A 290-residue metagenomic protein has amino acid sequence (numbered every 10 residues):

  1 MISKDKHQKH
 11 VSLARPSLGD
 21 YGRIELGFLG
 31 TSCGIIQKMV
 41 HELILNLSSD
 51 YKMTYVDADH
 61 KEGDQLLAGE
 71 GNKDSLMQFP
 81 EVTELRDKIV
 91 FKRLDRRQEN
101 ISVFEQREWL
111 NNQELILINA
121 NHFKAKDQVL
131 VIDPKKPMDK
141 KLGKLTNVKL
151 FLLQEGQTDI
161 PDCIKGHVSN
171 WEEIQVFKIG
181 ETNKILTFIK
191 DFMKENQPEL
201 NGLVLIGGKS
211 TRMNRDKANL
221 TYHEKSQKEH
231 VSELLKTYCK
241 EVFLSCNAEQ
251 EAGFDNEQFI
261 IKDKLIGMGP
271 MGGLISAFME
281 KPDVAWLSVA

Functional and structural regions predicted by a protein language model:
M1-G27, F177-Q197: Extreme N-terminal, non-catalytic leader segments that precede Walker-type/kinase nucleotide-binding cores
L18-Y21, Q37-Q98: N-terminal phosphate/diphosphate-binding loop that engages ATP/GTP or pyrophosphate donors across diverse enzyme folds
R23, D50-Y51, F79-V82, W109-L115 (+2 more regions): Short, high-confidence coil segments that cap the C-terminus of an alpha-helix and link into the following beta-strand
E25-Q37, A218, Y222, L265-I266: Short, glycine-rich nucleotide/cofactor-binding loops
I35, K61-L67, P137-K140, Q157-K165 (+2 more regions): Short, charged/polar "capping" segments at the starts of alpha-helices and the immediately preceding loops
N46, E199-A290: Nucleotide and nucleotide-moiety/phosphate-recognizing core
Y55-D59, V82-D87, K149-G156, F243-N247: Short internal beta-strands
R96-L115, N119-M193, A277: Conserved catalytic-core segment of NTP-binding enzymes
